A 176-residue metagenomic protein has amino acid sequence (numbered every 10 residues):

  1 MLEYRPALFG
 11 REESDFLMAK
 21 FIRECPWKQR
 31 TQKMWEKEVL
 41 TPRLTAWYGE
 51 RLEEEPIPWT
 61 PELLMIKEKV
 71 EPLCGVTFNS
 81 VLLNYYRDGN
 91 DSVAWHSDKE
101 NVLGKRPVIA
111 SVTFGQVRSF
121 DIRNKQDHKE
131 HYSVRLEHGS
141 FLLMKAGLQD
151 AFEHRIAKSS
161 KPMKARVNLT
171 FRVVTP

Functional and structural regions predicted by a protein language model:
M1-P176: Non-heme Fe(II) oxygenase metal-center motifs and adjacent flexible, charged/small-residue loops
